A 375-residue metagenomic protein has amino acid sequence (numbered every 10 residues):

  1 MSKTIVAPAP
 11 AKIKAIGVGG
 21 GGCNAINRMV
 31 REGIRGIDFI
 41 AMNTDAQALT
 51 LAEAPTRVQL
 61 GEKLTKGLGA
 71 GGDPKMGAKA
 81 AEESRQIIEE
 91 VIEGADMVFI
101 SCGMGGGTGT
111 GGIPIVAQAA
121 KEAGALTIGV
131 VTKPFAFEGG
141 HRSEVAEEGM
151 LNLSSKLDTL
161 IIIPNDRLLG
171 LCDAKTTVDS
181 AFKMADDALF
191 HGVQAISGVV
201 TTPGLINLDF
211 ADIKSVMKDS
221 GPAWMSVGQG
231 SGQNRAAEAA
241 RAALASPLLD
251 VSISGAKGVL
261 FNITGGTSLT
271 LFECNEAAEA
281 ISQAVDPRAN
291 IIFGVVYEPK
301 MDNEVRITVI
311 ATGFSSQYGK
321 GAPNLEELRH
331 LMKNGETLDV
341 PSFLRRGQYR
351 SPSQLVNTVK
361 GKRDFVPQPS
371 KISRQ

Functional and structural regions predicted by a protein language model:
M1-Q375: Tubulin/FtsZ superfamily GTPase core signature
